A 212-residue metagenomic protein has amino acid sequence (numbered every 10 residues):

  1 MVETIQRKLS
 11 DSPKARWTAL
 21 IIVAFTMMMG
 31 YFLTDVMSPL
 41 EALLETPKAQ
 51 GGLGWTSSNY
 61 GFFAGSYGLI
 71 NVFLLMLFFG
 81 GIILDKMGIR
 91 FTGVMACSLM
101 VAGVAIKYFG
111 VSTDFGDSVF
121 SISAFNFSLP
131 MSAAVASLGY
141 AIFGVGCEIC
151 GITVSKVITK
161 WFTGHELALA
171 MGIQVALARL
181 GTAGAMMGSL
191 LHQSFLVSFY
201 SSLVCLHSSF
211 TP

Functional and structural regions predicted by a protein language model:
T18-K48, S57: Extracytoplasmic
Y31, D35, S128, S132 (+2 more regions): Small-residue-rich segments within alpha-helical transmembrane domains of MFS-like 12-TM solute carriers
G65-I82: Central cavity-lining transmembrane alpha-helices of secondary-active solute carriers, predominantly the Major
R90-G93, A136: Primarily marks hydrophobic transmembrane alpha-helices of the MFS/SLC 12-helix fold
S98-L129: C-terminal ends and interior cores of transmembrane alpha-helices in multi-pass membrane transporters/permeases
A133, S137-L177: Cytoplasmic helix-loop-helix junction between adjacent transmembrane helices in 12-TM secondary transporters
A168-Q193: Glycine-rich segments within core transmembrane alpha-helices of 12-TM secondary carriers
V197-P212: Symmetry-related core transmembrane helices of the 12-TM Major Facilitator Superfamily/SLC fold
